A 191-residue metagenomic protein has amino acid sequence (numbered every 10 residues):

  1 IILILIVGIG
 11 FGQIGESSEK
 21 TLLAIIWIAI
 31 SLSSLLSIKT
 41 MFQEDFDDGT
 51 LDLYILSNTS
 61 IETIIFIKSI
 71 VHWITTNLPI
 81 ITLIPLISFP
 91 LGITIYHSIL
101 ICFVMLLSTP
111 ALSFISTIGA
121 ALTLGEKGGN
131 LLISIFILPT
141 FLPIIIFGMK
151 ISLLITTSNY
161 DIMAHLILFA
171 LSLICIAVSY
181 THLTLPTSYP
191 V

Functional and structural regions predicted by a protein language model:
I1-G12, W27-L32, I135-F147, L171-S179: Hydrophobic alpha-helical transmembrane segments of multi-pass membrane transport/permease proteins
Q13-S17, P85-V104, S152-H165: Membrane-interfacial helix-loop-helix connectors in multipass membrane proteins
L22-I38: Long, hydrophobic alpha-helical segments
L35-I55: Transmembrane helix boundary and interhelical loop/hinge segments in multi-pass membrane proteins
I61-I87: Selective transmembrane-helix segments that form parts of the transport pathway or gating/packing helices in multipass
L106-L138: A structural motif at transmembrane helix-loop-helix junctions in multipass membrane proteins
T181-T187: Conserved small/polar residues in nucleotide/adenosyl-binding loops
